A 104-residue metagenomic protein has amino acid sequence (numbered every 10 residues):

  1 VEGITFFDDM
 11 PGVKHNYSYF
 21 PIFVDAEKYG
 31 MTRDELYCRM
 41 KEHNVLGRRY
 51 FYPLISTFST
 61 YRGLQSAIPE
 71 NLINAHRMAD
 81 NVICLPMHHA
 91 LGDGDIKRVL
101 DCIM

Functional and structural regions predicted by a protein language model:
V1-M104: PLP-dependent aminotransferase class I/II
